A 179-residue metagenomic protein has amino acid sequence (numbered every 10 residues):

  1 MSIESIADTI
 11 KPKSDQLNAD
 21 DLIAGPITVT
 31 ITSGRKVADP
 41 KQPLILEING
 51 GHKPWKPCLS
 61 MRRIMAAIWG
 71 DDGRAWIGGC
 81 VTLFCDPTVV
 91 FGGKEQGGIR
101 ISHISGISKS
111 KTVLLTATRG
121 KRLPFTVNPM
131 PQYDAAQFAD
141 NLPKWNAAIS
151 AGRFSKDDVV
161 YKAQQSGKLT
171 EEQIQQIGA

Functional and structural regions predicted by a protein language model:
M1-D20: OB/S1-fold single-stranded nucleic-acid-binding modules and their adjacent gly/ser/pro-rich low-complexity linkers
L22-A67: Short, contiguous, well-structured surface segments enriched in hydrophobic/aromatic residues
P26, K41, W76-C80, K94-Q96: Short connector loops at helix/strand junctions that flank enzyme active sites, especially segments positioning acidic
H52-P57, K109-S110, L123, K168-E172: Short, surface-exposed beta-strand/loop "edge" segments at domain boundaries and coil↔beta transitions
A67-T82: Short nucleic-acid-contacting surface segments enriched for D/E, G, S/T with interspersed K/R
V89-K111: OB-fold/S1-family single-stranded nucleic acid-binding modules
T116-A179: Interfaces that engage single-stranded nucleic acids at replication/repair/recombination sites
